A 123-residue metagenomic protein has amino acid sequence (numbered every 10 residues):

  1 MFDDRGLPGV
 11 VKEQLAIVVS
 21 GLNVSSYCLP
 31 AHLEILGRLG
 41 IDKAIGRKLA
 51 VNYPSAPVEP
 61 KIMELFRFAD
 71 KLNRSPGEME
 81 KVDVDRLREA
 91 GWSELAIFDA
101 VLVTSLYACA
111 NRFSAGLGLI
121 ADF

Functional and structural regions predicted by a protein language model:
M1-F123: Hydrophobic alpha-helical segments
